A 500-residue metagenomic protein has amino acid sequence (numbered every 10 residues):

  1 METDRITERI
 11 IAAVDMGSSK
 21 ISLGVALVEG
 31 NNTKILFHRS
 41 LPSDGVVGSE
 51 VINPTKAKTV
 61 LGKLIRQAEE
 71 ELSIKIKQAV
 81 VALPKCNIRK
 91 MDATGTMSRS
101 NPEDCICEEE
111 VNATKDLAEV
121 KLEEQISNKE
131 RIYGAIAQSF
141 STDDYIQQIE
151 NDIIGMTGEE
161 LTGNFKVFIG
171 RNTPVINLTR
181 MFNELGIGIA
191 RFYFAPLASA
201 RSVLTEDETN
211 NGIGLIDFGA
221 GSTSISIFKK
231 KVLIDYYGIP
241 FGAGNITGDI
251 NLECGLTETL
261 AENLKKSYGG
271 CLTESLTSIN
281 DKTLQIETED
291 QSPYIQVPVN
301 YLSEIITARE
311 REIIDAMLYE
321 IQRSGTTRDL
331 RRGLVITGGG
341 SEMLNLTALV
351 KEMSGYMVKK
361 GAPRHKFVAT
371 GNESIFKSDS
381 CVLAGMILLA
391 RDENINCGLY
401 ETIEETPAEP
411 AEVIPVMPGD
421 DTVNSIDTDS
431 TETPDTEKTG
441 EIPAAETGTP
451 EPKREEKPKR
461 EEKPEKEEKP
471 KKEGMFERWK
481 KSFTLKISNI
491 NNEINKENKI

Functional and structural regions predicted by a protein language model:
M1-K20, G24-Q78, L83-I213, T257 (+4 more regions): Nucleotide/phosphate-binding catalytic cleft detector across ATP-hydrolyzing and phosphate-transferring enzymes
A13-V14, L23, V81, F182 (+5 more regions): Residue-level signature of catalytic and energy-coupling elements of molecular machines, predominantly ATP/GTP-dependent
K75-K85, S324-G339: Short glycine-rich phosphate-binding loop at a beta-alpha junction
M181-A190, L284-T327: Adenine-nucleotide phosphate-binding core of ATP-dependent small-molecule kinases
F194-R201, N245, H365-V368: Short acidic loop-to-helix transition motifs that present clustered carboxylates
S202-T277: Acidic, glycine-rich loop-and-beta core segments that form the ion-binding/anion-interacting portion of active sites
G270-L272, D329-M353: Glycine-rich phosphate-binding loops at beta-strand->alpha-helix junctions
G361-V413: Glycine-rich phosphate-binding/hydrolytic loop that grips phosphoryl groups
